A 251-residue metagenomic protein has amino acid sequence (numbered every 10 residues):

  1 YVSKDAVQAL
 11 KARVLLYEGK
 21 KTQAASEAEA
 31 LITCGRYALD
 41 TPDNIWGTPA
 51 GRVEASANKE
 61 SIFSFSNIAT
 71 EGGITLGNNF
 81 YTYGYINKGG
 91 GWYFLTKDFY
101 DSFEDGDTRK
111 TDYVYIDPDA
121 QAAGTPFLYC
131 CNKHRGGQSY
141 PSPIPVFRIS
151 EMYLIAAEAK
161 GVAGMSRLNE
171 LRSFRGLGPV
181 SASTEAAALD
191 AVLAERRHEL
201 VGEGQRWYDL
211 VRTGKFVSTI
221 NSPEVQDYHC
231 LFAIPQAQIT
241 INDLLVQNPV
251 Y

Functional and structural regions predicted by a protein language model:
Y1-S150, V162-S166, E185-A187, N242-Y251: Structured, solvent-exposed acidic/aromatic patches
Y17, I155, K160-V162, V201: Alpha-helix C-terminal capping/termination sites
C34-R36, R175-G178, R196: Alpha-helical junction/boundary sensor with strong preference for TPR arrays
I74-L76, G89-Y93, P143, S183-Y251: Long, intrinsically disordered, low-complexity segments
S139-P143, A156-E158, P179: Second-shell loop/turn segments in exported
G164-L177: Active/binding-pocket-proximal capping segment
